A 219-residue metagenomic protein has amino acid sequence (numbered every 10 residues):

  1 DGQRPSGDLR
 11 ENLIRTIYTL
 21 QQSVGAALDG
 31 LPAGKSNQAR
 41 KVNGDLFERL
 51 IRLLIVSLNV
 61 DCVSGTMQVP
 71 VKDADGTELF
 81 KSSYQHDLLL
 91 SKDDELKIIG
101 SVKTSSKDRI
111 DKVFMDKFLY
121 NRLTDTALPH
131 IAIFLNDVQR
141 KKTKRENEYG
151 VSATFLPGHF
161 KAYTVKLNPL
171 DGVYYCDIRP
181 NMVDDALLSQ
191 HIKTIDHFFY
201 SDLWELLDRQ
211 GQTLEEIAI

Functional and structural regions predicted by a protein language model:
D1-V60: Interdomain/boundary linker segments immediately adjacent to catalytic/signaling cores
L58-F80, S91: A short acidic/basic microdomain associated with nuclease active sites
L88-L90, K97-T104, V113: Conserved catalytic cores of phosphodiester-cleaving nucleases, focusing on short active-site segments
I99, T126-F134, D171-Y174: Hydrophobic beta-strand segments of well-ordered beta-sheets in folded domains
K103-D116, K142-K144: Active-site-adjacent loop/helix micro-motif of nuclease/hydrolase catalytic cores
D116-L119, Y149-G150: Short, solvent-exposed amphipathic alpha-helical segments in soluble enzyme and RNA/protein-processing domains
L119-A127, V165: Arginine/glycine-rich "motif VI" loop of SF2 helicases in the C-terminal RecA-like domain
L135-I219: Domain-level recognition of nuclease-like catalytic cores that cleave nucleotide substrates
